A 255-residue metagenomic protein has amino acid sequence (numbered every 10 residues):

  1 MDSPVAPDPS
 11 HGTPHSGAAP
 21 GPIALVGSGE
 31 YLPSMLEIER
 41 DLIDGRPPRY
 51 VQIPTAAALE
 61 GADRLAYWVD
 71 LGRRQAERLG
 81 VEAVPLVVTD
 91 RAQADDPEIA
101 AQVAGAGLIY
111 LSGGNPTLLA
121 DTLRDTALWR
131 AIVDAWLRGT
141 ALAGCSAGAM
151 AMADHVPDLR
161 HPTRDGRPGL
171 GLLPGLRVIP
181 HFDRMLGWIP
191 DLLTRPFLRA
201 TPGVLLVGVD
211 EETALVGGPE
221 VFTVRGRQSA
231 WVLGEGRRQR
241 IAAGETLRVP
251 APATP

Functional and structural regions predicted by a protein language model:
D2-R46, I53-D70, R74-E77, V156-D158 (+1 more regions): C-terminal and late-domain segments of enzyme folds
L25, V84-P85, Y110-L111, L142-C145 (+1 more regions): General beta-strand structural signal in soluble alpha/beta enzymes
S28-Y31, P85-D90, L118-T122, R184-M185: Short, flexible loop segments at the rims of nucleotide/cofactor-binding pockets, characterized by
E37-D41, E98, A131: A short acidic, amphipathic alpha-helical/loop segment
A57-L118: Portal/gating segments that form or line small-molecule/metal binding sites
S112, L118-R124, L128-W188: Class I SAM-dependent methyltransferase SAM-binding "motif I" and its flanking Rossmann-like core
